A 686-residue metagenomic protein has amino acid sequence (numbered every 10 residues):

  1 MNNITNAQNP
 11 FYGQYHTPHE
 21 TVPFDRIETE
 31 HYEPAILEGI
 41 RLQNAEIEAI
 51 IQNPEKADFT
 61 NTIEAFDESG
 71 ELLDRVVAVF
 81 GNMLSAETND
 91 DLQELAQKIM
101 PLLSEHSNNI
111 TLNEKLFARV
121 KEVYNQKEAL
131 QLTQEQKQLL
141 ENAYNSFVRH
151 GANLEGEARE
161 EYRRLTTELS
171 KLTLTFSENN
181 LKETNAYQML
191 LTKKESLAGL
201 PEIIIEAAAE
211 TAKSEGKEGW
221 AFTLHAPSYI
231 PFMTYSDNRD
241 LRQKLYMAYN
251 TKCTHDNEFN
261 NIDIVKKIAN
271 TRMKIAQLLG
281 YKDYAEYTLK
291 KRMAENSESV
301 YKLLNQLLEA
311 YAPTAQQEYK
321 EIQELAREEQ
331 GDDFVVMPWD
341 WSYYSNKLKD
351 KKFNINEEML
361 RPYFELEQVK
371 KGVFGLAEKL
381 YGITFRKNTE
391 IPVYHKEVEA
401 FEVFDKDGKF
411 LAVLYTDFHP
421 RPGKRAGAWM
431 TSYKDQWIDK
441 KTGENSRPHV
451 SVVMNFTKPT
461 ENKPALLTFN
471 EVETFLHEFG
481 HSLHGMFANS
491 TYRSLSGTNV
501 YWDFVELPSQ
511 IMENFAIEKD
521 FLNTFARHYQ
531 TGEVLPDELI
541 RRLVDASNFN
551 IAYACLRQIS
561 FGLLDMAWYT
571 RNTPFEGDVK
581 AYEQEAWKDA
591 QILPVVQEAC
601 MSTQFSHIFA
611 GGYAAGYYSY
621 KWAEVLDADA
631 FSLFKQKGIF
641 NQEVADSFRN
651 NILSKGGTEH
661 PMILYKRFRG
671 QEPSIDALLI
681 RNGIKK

Functional and structural regions predicted by a protein language model:
N3-P201, E206, A221, F634: N-terminal helix-rich structural modules
I4-H31, E38, G219-A221, Q368 (+8 more regions): C-terminal, non-catalytic "cap/extension" segments appended to globular domains
H16-H31, F80-I99, E122-R164, T223-D263 (+6 more regions): Short His/Asp/Glu-rich catalytic/ion-coordination signatures at enzyme active sites or charged loops
R41, A45, A49-K56, L72-N89 (+24 more regions): Intrinsically disordered or highly flexible coil/loop and linker segments, enriched in small and charged/polar residues
L72-N82, E141, N145, M247 (+3 more regions): Short, hydrophobic/amphipathic alpha-helical patches that form generic packing surfaces within helical domains
E135, L139, E168-K171, E178 (+8 more regions): Active-site-proximal, well-structured secondary-structure segments within enzyme catalytic domains
N261-M273, H449-V452, S490, K655-G657: Short, hydrophobic/aliphatic alpha-helical segments
T457-L476: Short pre-active-site segment immediately N-terminal to the catalytic Zn-binding motif
